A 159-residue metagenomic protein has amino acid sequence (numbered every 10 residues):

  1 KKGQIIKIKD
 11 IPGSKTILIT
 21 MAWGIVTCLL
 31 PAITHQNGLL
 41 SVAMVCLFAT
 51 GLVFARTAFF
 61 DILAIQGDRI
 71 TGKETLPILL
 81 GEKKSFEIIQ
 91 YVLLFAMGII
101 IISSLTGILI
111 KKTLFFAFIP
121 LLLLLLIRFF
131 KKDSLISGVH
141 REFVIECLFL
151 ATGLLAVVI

Functional and structural regions predicted by a protein language model:
K1, M21, I25-C28, F48-L63 (+1 more regions): Transmembrane alpha-helical segments that form the membrane-embedded catalytic/substrate-channel core of multi-pass
K1-K2, E87-H140, V144: Transmembrane helix-loop-helix
K1-M21, K73-E87, I127-L155: Interhelical loop and helix-boundary elements at the membrane-water interface of polytopic inner-membrane proteins
K2, H35, I65-D68, G107: Perimembrane helix-loop junctions in membrane proteins
L18-L29, I89-I99, F149: Core segments of transmembrane alpha-helices that mediate helix-helix packing or line hydrophobic substrate/ligand
T27-L47, I101-K112, L155-I159: Helix-coil boundary and interhelical linker segments in multi-pass alpha-helical membrane proteins
A49, V53, L93-I100, L122-L123 (+1 more regions): Helical transmembrane-bundle signal
G51-F95: Solvent-exposed interhelical
